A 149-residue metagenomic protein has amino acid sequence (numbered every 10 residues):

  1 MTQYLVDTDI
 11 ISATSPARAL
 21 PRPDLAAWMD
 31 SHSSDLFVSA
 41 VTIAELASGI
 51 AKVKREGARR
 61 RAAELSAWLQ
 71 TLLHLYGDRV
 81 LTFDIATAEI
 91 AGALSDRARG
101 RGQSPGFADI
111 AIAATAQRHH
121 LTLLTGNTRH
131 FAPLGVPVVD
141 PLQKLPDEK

Functional and structural regions predicted by a protein language model:
M1-V41, K52-T71, L145-E148: Short, well-structured N-terminal submotif of metal-dependent ribonuclease cores
T2-Q3, A113, Q117-K149: Acidic, PIN/NYN-like endoribonuclease modules and their adjacent C-terminal/linker elements
Q3, S48-K54, H74-L124: Active-site neighborhoods of divalent-metal-dependent phosphate/nucleic-acid chemistry enzymes
D7-D9, E45, D109, N127: Acidic active-site catalytic centers that drive phospho-/nucleotidyl reactions and related ester hydrolyses
I11, I43-L46, A88, F131: A generic structural signal for short hydrophobic patches within well-formed alpha-helices
S15-R18, I50, S95, G135 (+1 more regions): Short, flexible helix/strand-to-coil boundary loops that buttress conserved ligand/catalytic motifs in alpha/beta
H32, Y76, L134-G135: Short, structured coil segments at secondary-structure junctions
